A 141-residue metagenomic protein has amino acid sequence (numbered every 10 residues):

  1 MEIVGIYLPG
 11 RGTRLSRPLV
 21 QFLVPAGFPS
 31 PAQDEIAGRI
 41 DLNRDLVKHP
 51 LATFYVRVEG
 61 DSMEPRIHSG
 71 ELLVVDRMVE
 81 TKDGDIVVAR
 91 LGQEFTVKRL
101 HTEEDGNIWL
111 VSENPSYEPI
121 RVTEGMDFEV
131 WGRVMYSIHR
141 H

Functional and structural regions predicted by a protein language model:
M1-S62, E94-F95, Y136-H141: Short, positionally conserved secondary-structure boundary motifs
T53, K82-V87, W109: Short, hydrophobic/aromatic-rich segments at coil-to-beta transitions
G70-E71, D85: Structural motif
I86-V87, V97-T102: Short beta-strand-centered aromatic/proline hotspots
T102-H141: Glycine- and charge-enriched low-complexity intrinsically disordered segments
